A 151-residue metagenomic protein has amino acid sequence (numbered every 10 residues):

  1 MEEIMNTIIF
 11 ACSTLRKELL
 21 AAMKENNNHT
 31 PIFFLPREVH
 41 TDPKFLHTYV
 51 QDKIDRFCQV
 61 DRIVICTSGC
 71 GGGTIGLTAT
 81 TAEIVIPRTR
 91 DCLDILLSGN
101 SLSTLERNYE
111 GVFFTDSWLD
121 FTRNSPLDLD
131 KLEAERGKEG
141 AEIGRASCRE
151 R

Functional and structural regions predicted by a protein language model:
E2-N26: N-terminal basic/disordered segments at the start of proteins
F10-K17, V39-H40, I63-I75, R90-D91 (+1 more regions): Gly/Ser/Thr-rich loops at beta-strand to alpha-helix junctions that form or flank small-molecule/cofactor-binding
L19-L20, T74-T78, L96-L97: A short acidic (Asp/Glu
M23-N28, T80-A82: Short, solvent-exposed amphipathic alpha-helical segments in soluble enzyme and RNA/protein-processing domains
H29-F45: A short beta-strand-loop structural module common to alpha/beta enzyme folds
T48-Q59: Short, well-structured alpha-helical segments in soluble
T80-P126: Long, charge-dense
I143-E150: Residue-level detector of conserved catalytic or cofactor/ligand-binding positions in enzyme active sites
